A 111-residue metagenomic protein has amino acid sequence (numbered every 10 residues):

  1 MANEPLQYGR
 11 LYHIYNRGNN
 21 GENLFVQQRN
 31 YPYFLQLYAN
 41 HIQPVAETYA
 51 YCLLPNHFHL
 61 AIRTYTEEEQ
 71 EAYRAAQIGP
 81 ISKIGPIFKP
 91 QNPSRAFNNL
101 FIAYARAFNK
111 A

Functional and structural regions predicted by a protein language model:
M1-A111: Short catalytic/metal-binding and nucleic-acid-binding patches
